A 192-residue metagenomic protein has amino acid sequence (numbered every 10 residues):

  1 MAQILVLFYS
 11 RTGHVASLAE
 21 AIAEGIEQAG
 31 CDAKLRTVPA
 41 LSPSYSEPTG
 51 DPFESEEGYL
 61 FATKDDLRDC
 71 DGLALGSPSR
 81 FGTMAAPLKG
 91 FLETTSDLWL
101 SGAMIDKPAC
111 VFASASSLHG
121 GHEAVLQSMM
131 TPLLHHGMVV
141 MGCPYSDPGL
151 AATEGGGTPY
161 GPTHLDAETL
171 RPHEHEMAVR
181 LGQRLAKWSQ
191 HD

Functional and structural regions predicted by a protein language model:
M1-S101, G155-Y160, H164-D192: N-terminal beta1-alpha1-beta2 submodule of the flavodoxin-like/Rossmannoid cofactor-binding fold
I105-E154: Short, glycine-/small-residue-rich phosphate/pyrophosphate-handling segment
